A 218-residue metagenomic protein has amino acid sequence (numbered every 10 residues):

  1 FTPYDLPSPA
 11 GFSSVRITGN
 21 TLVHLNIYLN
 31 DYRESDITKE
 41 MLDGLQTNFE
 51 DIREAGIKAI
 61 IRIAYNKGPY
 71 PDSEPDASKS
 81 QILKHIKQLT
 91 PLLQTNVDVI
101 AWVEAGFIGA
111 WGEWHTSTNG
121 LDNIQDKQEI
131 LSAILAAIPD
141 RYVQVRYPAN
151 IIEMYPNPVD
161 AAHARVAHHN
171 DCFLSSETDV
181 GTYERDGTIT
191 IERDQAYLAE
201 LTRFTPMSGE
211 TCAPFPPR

Functional and structural regions predicted by a protein language model:
F1-F12, N30-D43, I151-M154, F215-R218: Acidic-and-aromatic substrate-binding clefts and catalytic sites of carbohydrate-active enzymes
F1-L22, Q88, Q94-T95, P139: Non-catalytic accessory regions flanking glycosidase/transglycosidase catalytic cores in CAZymes
G11-N66, K79-I82, D140-R141: Aromatic-lined substrate-binding rim segments of carbohydrate-active enzymes
Y28, I108, P148: Flexible loop residues that form catalytic and substrate-binding hotspots at small-molecule/glycan-binding clefts
Y32-S35, G68-E74, W111-H115, I152-P156: Extracytoplasmic/secreted cell-surface and envelope-processing proteins
E40-K58, P75-E104, I124-A137: An active-site-proximal structural segment forming one wall of the substrate-binding cleft that immediately precedes
I60-Y70, L89-L121: Active-site groove signature of glycoside hydrolases
W102-E104, E113, N119-R218: Catalytic-core regions of glycoside hydrolase
